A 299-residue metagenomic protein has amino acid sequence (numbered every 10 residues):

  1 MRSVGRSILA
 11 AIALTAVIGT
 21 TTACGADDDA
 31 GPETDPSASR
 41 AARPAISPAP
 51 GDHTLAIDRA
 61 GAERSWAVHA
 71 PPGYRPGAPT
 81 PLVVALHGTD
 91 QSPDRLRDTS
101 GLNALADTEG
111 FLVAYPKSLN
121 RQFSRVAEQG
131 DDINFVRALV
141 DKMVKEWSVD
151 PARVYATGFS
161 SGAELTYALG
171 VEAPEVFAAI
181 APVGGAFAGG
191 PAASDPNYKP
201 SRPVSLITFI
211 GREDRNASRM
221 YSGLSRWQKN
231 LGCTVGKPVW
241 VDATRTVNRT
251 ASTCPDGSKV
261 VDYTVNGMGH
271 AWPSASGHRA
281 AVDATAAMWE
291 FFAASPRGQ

Functional and structural regions predicted by a protein language model:
R2-I8, I18-L82, E128, T157-A181 (+8 more regions): A domain-start/cap signature at the N-terminus of enzymes
D52-Y155, E164, A168, E172 (+2 more regions): Serine-hydrolase catalytic machinery in alpha/beta-hydrolase-like enzymes
V84-L86, V183, V265: Alpha/beta-hydrolase
N120, A243-V247, G267-A271: Histidine-bearing beta->alpha loop at or near hydrolase active sites
P200-L206, D256-V260: Short, proline-enriched alpha-helix->beta-strand connector loops that line the catalytic pocket of alpha/beta-hydrolase
T208-I210: Short beta-strand/loop motif that positions the catalytic acidic residue of the alpha/beta-hydrolase fold
E213-A217, H270-A271: Acidic catalytic loop of the alpha/beta-hydrolase fold
V261-H278: Active-site-adjacent mobile loop/cap segments within catalytic or ligand-binding domains
